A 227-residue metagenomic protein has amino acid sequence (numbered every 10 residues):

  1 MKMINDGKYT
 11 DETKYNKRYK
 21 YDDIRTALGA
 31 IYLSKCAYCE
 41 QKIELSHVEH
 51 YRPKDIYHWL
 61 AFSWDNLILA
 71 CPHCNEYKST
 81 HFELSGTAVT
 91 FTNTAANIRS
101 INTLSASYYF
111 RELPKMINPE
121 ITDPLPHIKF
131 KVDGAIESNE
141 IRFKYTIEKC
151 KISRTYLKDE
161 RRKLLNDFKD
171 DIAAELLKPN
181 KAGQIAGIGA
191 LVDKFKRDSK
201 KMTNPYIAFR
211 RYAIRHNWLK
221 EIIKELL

Functional and structural regions predicted by a protein language model:
M1-S34, Y57-A61, N97-R99: Short, charged surface segments at domain edges that flank catalytic/cofactor-binding sites
M3, A27, I31, H127 (+3 more regions): Residues that form generic nucleotide/phosphate-binding pockets
Y21-H47, C71-C74: Short cysteine-rich loop/turn motifs with clustered Cys
I31-L33, W64-D65, T122-P124: Short, well-ordered loop/turn elements at secondary-structure boundaries
E40-A70, Y77-I98: Histidine-centered nuclease catalytic patch
K78-P179: Domain-level detector of nuclease and nuclease-like folds in predominantly extracellular/periplasmic contexts
S138-L227: C-terminal, charged low-complexity interaction regions
